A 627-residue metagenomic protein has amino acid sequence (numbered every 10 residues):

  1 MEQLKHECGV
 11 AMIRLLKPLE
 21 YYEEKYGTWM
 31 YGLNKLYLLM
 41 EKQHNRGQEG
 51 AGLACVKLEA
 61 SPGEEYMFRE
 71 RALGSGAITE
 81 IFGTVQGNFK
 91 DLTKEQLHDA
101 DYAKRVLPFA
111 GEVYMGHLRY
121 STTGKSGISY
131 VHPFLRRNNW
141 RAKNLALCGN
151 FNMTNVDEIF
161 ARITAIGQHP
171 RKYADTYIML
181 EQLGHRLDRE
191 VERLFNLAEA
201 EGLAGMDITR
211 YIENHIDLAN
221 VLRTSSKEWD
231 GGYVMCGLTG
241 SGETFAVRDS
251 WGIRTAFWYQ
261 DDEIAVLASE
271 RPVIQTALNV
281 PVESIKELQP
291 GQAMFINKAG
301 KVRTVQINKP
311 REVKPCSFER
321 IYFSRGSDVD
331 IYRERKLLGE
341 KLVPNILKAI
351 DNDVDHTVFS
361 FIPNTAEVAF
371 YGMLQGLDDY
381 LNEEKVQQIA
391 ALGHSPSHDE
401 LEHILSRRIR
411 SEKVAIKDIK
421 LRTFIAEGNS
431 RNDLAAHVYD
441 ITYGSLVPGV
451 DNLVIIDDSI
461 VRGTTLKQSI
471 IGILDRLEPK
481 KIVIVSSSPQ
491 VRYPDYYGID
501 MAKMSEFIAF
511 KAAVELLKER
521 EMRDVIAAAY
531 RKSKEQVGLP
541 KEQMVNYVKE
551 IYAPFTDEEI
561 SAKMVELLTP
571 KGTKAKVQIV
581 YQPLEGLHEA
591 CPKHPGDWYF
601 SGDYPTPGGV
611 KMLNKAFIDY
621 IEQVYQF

Functional and structural regions predicted by a protein language model:
M1-Q289, F295-V358, I362-P363: Conserved short alpha-helical segments that host acidic/polar catalytic motifs at enzyme active sites
G63-E70, E158, A246-D249, F257-W258 (+4 more regions): A short acidic (Asp/Glu
N196-I216, L377-S395, E400-V414, K420: Amphipathic alpha-helical
S226, S241-E243, R248, Q260 (+7 more regions): PRPP-dependent phosphoribosyltransferase catalytic core
E228-G231, E334-D355, V368, M373-G376 (+2 more regions): Phosphate/ATP-binding catalytic cores across multiple sugar-kinase/actin-like superfamilies, primarily ASKHA
G237, R248-D249, S269-R271, K298 (+6 more regions): Active-site proximal loops enriched in glycine and acidic residues that flank catalytic Cys/His/Asp and coordinate
F295, G300-C316, F361-H398: Terminal amphipathic helices with adjacent charged low-complexity linkers/tails
F359, A366-M373, L377, S411 (+2 more regions): Extended, hydrophobic alpha-helical segments in both membrane/secreted and soluble proteins
